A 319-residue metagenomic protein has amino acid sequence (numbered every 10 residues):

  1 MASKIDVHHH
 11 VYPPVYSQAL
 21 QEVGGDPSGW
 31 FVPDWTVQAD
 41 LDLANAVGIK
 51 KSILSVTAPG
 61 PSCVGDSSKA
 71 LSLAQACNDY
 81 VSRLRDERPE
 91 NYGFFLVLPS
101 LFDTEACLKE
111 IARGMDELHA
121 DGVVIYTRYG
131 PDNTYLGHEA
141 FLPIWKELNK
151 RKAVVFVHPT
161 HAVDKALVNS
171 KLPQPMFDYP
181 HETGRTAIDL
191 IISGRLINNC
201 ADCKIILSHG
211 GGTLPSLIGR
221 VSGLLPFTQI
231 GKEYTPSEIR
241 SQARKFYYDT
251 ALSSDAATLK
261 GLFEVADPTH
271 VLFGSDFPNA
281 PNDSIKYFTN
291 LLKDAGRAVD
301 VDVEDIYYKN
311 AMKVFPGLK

Functional and structural regions predicted by a protein language model:
A2-V7, Y12-K51, D79-D86, K109-R113 (+6 more regions): Mid-to-C-terminal alpha-helical segments outside catalytic/metal-binding sites
I5-H9, S52-L54, G93-V97, V123-I125 (+4 more regions): Hydrophobic faces of well-ordered beta-strands that scaffold small-molecule active sites in alpha/beta enzyme cores
H9-V11, S100, P159-V163, F277-A280: Short glycine-enriched loops at secondary-structure junctions
H10-W35, V64-G65, L71, V163-T183 (+1 more regions): Active-site gating loops and adjacent loop-to-helix segments of metal-dependent hydrolytic enzymes
A58-A187: Active-site gating/metal-coordination segments in enzymes
L118-G122, N149-V154, L172-P175, N199-D202 (+2 more regions): Glycine-enriched alpha-helix->loop->beta-strand junction motifs that scaffold or abut catalytic
L172-G184, N198, D202-G211, P215 (+1 more regions): Active-site core of metal-dependent hydrolases
I192-G194, A201-S241: Aromatic-lined glycan-binding groove of carbohydrate-active enzymes
